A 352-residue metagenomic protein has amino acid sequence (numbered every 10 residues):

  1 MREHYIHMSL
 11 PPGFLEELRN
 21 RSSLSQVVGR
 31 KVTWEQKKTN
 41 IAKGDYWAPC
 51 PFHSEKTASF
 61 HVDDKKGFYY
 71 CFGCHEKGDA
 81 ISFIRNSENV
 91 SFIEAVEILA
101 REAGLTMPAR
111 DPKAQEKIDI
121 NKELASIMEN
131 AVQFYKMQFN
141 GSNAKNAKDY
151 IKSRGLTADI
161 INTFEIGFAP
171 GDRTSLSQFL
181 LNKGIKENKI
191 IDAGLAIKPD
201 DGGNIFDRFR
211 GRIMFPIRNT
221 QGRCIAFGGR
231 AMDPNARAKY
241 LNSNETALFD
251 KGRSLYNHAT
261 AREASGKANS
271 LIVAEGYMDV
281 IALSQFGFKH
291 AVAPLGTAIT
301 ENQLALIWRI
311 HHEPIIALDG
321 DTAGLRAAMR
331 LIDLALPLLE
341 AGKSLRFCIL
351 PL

Functional and structural regions predicted by a protein language model:
M1-H7, N20-S22, A42, E116-L124 (+5 more regions): Phosphate-handling DNA/RNA-contact segment within nucleic-acid enzymes
M1-Q115, G171, S177: N-terminal structured subdomain of primase-like DNA metabolism proteins
F14-L18, Y70, C74, R85-N89 (+8 more regions): Hydrophobic alpha-helical scaffolding
S54, H75-E76, A231-M232, M278 (+3 more regions): Conserved nucleotide-binding/hydrolysis micro-motifs of P-loop NTPases
E94-A125, E129, S153-L156, L352: Amphipathic alpha-helical segments at domain termini/boundaries
I161-T163, F168-A169: Terminal amphipathic helices with adjacent charged low-complexity linkers/tails
I299-L352: Conserved phosphate-handling catalytic cores of large alpha/beta enzymes
